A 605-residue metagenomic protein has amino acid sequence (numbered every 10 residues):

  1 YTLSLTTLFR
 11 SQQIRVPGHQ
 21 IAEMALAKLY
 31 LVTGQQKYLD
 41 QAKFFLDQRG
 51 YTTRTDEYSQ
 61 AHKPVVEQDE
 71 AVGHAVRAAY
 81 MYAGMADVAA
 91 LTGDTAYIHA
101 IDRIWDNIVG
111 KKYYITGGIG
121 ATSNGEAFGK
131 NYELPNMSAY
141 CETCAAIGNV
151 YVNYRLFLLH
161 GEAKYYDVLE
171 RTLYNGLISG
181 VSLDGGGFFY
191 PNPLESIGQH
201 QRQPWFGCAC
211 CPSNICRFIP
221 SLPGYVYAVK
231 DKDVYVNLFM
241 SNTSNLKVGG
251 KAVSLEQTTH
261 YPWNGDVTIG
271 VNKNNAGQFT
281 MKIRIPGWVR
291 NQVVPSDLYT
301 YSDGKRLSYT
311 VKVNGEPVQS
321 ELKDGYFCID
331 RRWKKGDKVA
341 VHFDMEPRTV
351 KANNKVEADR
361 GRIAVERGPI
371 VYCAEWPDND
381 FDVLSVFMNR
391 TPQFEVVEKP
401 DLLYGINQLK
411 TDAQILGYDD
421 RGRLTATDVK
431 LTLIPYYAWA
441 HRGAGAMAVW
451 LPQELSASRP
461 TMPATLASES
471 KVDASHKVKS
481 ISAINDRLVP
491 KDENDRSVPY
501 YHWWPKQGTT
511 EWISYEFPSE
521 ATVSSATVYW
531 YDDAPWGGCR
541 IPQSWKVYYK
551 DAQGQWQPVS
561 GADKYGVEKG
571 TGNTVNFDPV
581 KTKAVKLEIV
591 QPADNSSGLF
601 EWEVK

Functional and structural regions predicted by a protein language model:
Y1-L8: Short, small-residue-biased leader/transition segments that mark boundaries at the very start of proteins
V16, P460-M462, N494-K564, K569-K605: Aromatic, loop-rich ligand-recognition surfaces of beta-strand-rich domains
P17-V32, E57-Y80, G118-E142, G185-A209: Carbohydrate-binding/catalytic loop surfaces
I21-G34, Y80-T95, N107, E133-M137 (+3 more regions): Well-ordered alpha-helical scaffold segments within catalytic/enzyme domains
V32, K37-H62, R103-G118, I197 (+1 more regions): Core domains of carbohydrate- and sulfate-ester-processing enzymes
A42, I101, D167-N175, G180-N272 (+7 more regions): C-terminal beta-rich recognition modules with glycine/proline-rich loops and embedded aromatic residues
T92, H99-E142, A146-Q201: Non-catalytic carbohydrate-binding regions of carbohydrate-active enzymes
M281, Y309-V311, W545-V547: Short beta-strand elements bearing conserved aromatic residues within extracellular beta-rich modules
